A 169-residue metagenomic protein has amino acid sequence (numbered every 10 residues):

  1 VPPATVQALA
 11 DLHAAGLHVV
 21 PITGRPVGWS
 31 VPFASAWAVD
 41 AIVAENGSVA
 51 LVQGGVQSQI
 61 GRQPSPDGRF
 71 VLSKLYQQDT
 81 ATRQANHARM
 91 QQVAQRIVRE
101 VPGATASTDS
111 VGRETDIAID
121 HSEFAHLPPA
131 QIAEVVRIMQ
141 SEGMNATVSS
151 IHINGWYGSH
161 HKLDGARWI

Functional and structural regions predicted by a protein language model:
P3-D109: Active-site phosphate-binding/coordination module
Q92-I169: Conserved acidic, metal-coordinating active-site core of Asp-based, Mg2+-dependent phosphoryl-transfer enzymes
